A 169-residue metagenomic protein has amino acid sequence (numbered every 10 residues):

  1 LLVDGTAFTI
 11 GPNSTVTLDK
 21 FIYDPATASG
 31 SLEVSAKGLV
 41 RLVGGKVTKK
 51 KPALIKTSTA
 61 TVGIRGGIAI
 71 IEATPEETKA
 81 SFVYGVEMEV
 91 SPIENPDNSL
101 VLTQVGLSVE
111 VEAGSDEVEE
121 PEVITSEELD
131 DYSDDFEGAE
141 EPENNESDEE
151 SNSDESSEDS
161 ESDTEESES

Functional and structural regions predicted by a protein language model:
L2-E117, P121-E149, E155, D159 (+1 more regions): Flexible, surface-exposed loop/linker segments and immediately adjacent secondary-structure boundaries
